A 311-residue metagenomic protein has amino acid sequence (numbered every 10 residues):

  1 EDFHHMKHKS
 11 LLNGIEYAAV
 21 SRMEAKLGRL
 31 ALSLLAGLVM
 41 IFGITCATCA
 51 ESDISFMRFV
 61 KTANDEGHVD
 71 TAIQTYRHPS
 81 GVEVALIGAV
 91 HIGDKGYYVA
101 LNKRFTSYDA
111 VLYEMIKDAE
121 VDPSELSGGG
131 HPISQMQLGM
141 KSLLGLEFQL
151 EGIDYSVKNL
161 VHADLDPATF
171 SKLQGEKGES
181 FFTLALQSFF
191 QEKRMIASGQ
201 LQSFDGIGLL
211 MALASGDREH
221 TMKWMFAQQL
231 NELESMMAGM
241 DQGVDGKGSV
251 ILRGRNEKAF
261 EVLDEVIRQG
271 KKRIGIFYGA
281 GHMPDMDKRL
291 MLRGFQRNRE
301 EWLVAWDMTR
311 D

Functional and structural regions predicted by a protein language model:
D2-H8: Intrinsic-disorder-associated, low-complexity terminal segments enriched in Asp/Asn/His/Tyr and depleted of Lys/Arg
L11, I15-L34: Bacterial N-terminal signal peptides that target proteins for export
S33-G43: Bacterial N-terminal signal peptides
A50-G254, E265, R299-R310: Structured, acidic catalytic/metal-binding patches in enzyme active sites
S249, R253, E257-D311: A cross-kingdom marker for long, charged
